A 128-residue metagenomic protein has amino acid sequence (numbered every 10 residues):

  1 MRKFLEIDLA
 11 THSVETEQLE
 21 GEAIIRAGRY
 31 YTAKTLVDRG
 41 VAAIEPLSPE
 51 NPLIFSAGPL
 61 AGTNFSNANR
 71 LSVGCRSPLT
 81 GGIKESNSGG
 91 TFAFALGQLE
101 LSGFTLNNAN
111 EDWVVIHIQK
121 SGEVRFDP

Functional and structural regions predicted by a protein language model:
M1-P128: Acidic carboxylate diad motif detector
